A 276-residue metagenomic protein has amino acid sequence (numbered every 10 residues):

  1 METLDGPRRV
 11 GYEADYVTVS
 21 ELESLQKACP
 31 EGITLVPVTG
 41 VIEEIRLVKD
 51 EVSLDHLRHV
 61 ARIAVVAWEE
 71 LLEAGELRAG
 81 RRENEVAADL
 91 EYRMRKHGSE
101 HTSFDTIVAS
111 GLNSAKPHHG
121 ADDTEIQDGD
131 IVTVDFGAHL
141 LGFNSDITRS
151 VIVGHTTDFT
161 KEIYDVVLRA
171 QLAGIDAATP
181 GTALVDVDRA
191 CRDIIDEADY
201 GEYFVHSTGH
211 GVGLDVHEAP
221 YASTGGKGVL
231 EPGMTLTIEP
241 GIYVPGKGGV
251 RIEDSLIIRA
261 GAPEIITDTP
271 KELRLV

Functional and structural regions predicted by a protein language model:
M1-V276: Active-site neighborhoods and metal-handling regions in enzymes and metal-associated proteins
